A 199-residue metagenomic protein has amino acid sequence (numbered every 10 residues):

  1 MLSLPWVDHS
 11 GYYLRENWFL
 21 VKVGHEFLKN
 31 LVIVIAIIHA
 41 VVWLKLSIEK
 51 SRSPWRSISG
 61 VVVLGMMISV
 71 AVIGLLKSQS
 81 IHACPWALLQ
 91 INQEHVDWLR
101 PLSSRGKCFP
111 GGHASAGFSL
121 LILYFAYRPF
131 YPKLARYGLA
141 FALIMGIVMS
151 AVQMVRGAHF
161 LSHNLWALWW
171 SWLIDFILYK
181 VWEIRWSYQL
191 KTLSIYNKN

Functional and structural regions predicted by a protein language model:
M1-H39, S78-H82, W86-V96: N-terminal transmembrane-helix/juxtamembrane module of multi-pass inner/ER membrane proteins
L2, I37-L44, I68, V72 (+3 more regions): Alpha-helical membrane-inserting segments
D8-H9, S47-S51, S78-W86, A158-L161 (+1 more regions): Transmembrane helix-loop junctions in multipass membrane proteins, especially transporters and channels
N17-F27, W55, C108, F130-Y137: Membrane-interfacial loop-to-transmembrane-helix junctions in polytopic alpha-helical membrane proteins
L31-V41, L64, I68-V72, A140-A151 (+2 more regions): Lipid-exposed faces of alpha-helical membrane segments in multi-pass integral membrane proteins
V42-V63, Y131-I144: Cytoplasmic juxtamembrane regions at transmembrane-helix boundaries
S51-F130, Q189-L190: Membrane-interface loops
D97-N199: Membrane-embedded catalytic cores of phosphoryl/pyrophosphoryl-handling enzymes
